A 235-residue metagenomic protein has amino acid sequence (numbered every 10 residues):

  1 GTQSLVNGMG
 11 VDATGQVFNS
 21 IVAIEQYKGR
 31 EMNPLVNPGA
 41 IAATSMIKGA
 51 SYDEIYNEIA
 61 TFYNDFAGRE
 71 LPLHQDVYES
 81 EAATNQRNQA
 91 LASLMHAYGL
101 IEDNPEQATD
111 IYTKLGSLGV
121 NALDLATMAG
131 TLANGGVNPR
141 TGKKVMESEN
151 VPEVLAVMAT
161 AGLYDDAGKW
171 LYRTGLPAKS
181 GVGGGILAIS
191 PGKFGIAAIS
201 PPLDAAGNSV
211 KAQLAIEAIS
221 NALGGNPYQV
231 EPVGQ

Functional and structural regions predicted by a protein language model:
G1-L115: Active-site-adjacent helix/loop patches that line small-molecule binding or acyl-intermediate pockets
E31-L35, A83, S117-N121, A188 (+1 more regions): Secondary-structure capping and boundary motifs in well-ordered enzyme cores
L35-A42, N121-T127, N150, G192 (+1 more regions): Catalytic-loop motifs flanking and including active-site residues across diverse enzymes
A40-T44, A60, A92, H96 (+5 more regions): Predominant activation on well-ordered alpha-helical scaffold segments within soluble catalytic domains
M46-A50, Y98, G116, A129-L132 (+2 more regions): Generic structural signal for hydrophobic core residues of well-folded globular domains
A50, F66-H74, Y98, E102 (+5 more regions): Short secondary-structure junctions and interdomain/linker hinges
S93-E153, D204-S209: Penicillin-binding protein/beta-lactamase superfamily catalytic region
A133-Q235: Structured C-terminal helix/loop/strand segments within mature extracytoplasmic catalytic/sensor domains
